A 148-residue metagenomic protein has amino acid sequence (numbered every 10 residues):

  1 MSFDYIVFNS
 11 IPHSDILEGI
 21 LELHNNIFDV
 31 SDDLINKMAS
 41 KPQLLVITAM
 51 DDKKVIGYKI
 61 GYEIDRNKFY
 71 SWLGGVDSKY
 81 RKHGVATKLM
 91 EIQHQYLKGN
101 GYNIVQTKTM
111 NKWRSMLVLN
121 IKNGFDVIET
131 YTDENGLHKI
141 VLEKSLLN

Functional and structural regions predicted by a protein language model:
M1-D33: Short amphipathic alpha-helix that is part of the acyltransferase structural core
G19-L23, K88, I92, V141: Alpha-helical elements of Rossmann-like donor-binding domains used by nucleotide-donor carbohydrate transfer enzymes
S31, I35-L45, M50-D51, G57-F69 (+1 more regions): A conserved beta-strand-loop-helix scaffold within acyl/acetyltransferase catalytic domains
D52-K54, I64-N67, K112, E134-N135 (+1 more regions): Short strand-connecting beta-turns/loops that link adjacent beta-strands
L73-K82, T109-N111: A short, internal acetyl-CoA/4′-phosphopantetheine-binding micro-motif in the GNAT/acyltransferase core
V76, K82-Q95, K122: Conserved acetyl-CoA-binding loop-helix of GNAT-fold acetyltransferases
L97-T109: Conserved GNAT acetyl-CoA-binding A-motif
Q106-M110, I121-V141: Conserved catalytic-core motifs of GNAT/GCN5-like acyltransferases
